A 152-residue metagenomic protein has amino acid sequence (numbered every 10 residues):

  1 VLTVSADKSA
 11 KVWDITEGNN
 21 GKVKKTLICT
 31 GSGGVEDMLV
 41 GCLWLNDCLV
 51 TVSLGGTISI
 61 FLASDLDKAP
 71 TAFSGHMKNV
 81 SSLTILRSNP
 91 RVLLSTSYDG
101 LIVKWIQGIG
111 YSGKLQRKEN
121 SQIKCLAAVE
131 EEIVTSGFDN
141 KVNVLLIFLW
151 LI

Functional and structural regions predicted by a protein language model:
V1-L2, N46-T51, S59-I60, A69-T71 (+5 more regions): Structural hallmark of WD40 beta-propellers
V4-K8, V52-G55, T96-D99, S136-D139: Conserved strand-to-loop turn within each blade of WD40 beta-propeller repeats
A10-I15, I58-A63, I102-I106, V142-I147: WD40-repeat beta-propellers
D14-S32, E36-L39, D47-L54, S59-L62: Intrinsically disordered, low-complexity acidic/Ser/Thr/Pro-rich linker and tail segments in large eukaryotic scaffolds
G18-L27, D65-P70, I109-G113, W150-L151: Beta-strand initiation motifs
L27-L39, F73-V80, L115-I123, I152: WD40/WD-repeat beta-propeller blade N-cap
V35, G41-C48, L83-R91, C125-E132: Loop/turn segments within WD40 beta-propeller blades
D65, A69-F73, K78-T84, Y98 (+3 more regions): Eukaryotic tandem repeat interaction scaffolds
